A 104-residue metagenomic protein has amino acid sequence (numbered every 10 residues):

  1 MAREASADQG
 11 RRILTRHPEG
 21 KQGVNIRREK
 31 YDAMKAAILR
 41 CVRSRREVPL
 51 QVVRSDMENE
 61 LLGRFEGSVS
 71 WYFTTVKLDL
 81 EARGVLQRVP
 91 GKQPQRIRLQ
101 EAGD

Functional and structural regions predicted by a protein language model:
M1-A36, R40: Long, low-complexity, charged/polar intrinsically disordered regions in eukaryotic proteins
D32, Q51, S70-T74: An alpha-helix initiation/capping motif
A37-R45, D56: Short amphipathic alpha-helical elements of helix-turn-helix/winged-helix folds
E47-E60, R64: Short acidic, hydrophobic short linear motifs in intrinsically disordered regions
F65-A82: Short amphipathic alpha-helical interaction segments
E81-G91: A short, conserved structural fragment
G91-D104: Short, cationic-aromatic polyanion-contact patches
